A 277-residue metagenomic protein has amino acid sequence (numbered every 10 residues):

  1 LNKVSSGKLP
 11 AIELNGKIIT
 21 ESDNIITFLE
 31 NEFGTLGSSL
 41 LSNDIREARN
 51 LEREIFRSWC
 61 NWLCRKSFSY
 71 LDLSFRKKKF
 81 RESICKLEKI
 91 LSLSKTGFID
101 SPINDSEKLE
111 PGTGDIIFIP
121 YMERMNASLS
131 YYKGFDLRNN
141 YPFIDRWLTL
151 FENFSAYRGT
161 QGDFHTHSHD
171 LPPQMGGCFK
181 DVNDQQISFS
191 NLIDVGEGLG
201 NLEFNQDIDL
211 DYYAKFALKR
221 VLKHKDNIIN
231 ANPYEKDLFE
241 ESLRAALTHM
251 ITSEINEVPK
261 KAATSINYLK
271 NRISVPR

Functional and structural regions predicted by a protein language model:
L1-E107, Q185-R277: GST-like domain detector, emphasizing the conserved glutathione-binding G-site in the N-terminal thioredoxin-like
S38, Y157-Q161: Intrinsically disordered, low-complexity regions enriched in proline, serine, glycine and charged residues
S69-S74, S130-P142: Acidic, serine/threonine/proline-rich low-complexity intrinsically disordered regions
S101-E107, G134-N140, F164-H169: Short amphipathic alpha-helical segments embedded in low-complexity Lys/Glu-rich regions
S106-S130, F143, F151: GST superfamily/GST-like fold recognition
R138, P142-N153, Y157: Catalytic lobes of large eukaryotic enzymes
Q161-I187: Extended amphipathic alpha-helical segments with heptad-repeat/coiled-coil character used for oligomerization, fusion
